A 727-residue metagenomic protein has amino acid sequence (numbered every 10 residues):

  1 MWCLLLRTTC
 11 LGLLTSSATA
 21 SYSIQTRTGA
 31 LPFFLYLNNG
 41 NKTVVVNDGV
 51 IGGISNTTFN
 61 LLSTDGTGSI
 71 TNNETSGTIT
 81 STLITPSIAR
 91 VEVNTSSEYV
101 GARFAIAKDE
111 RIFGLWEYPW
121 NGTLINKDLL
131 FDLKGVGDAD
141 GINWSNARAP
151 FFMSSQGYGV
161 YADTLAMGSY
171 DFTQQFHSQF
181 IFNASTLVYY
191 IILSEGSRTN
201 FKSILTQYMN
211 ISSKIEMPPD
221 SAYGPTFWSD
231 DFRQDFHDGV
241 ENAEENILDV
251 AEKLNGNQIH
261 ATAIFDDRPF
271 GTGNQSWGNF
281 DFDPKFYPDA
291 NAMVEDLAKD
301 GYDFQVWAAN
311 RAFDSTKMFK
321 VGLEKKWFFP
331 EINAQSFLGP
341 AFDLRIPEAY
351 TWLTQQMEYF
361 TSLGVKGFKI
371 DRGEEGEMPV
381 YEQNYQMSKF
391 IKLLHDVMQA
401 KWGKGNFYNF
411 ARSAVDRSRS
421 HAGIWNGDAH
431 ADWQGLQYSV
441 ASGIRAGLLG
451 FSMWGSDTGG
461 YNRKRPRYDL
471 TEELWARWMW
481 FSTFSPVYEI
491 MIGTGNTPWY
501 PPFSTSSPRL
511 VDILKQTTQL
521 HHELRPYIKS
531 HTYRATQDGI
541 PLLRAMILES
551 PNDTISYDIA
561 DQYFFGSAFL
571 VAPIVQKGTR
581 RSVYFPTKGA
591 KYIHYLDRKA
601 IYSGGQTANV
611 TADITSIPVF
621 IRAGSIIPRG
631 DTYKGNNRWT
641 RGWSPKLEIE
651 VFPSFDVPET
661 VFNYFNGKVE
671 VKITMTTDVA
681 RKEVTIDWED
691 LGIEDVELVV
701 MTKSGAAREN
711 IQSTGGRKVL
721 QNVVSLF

Functional and structural regions predicted by a protein language model:
M1-A20: Fungal secretory targeting signals
Y22-T43, N47-G52, T64-T67, N72 (+5 more regions): Catalytic-domain carbohydrate-binding cleft regions of carbohydrate-active enzymes
T78-L83, I673-T677: Short amphipathic beta-strand and strand-loop transition segments with alternating hydrophobic
I88-R90, L570, R681-T685, R717-Q721: Intrinsic-disorder/low-complexity, polar/charged segments enriched in Ser/Thr/Lys/Arg/Asp/Glu/Gln
V91-E98, A102-I106, V684-D690, L698-V700 (+1 more regions): Short, hydrophobic/aromatic-enriched beta-strand segments in well-ordered soluble domains
K591-A600, V700-T714: Proteolytic-maturation and junctional protease-sensitive modules
V619-I711: Accessory, solvent-exposed terminal regions and/or long lumenal/extracellular loops of proteins
A707-F727: A carboxyl-terminal module marker
